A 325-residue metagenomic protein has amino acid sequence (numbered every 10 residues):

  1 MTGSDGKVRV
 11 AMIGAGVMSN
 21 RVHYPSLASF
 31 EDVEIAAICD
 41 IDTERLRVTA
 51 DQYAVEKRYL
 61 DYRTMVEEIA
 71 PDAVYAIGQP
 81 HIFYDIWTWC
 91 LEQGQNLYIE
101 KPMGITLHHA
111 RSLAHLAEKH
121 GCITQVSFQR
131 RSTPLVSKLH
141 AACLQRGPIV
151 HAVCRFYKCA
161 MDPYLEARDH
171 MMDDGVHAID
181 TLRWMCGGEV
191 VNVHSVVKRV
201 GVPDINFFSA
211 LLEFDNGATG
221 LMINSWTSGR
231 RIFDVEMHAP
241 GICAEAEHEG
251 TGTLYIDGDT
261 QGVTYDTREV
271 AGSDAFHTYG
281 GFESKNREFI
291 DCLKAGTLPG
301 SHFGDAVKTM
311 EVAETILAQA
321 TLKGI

Functional and structural regions predicted by a protein language model:
M1-K7, A73-Y75, C122, D215 (+1 more regions): C-terminal helix-rich "cap/oligomerization" subdomain common to oxidoreductases
M1-Y53: N-terminal Rossmann-like dinucleotide-binding module
M18, S273-R287, S301: Active-site loop of classical SDR/Rossmann-like NAD(P)-dependent oxidoreductases, centered on the catalytic Tyr-X3-Lys
S19, I99, T124-V126, V153 (+1 more regions): Hydrophobic residues in well-ordered beta-strands that form the structural core
D42, Y53, K57-L116: Beta-loop-alpha module in the N-terminal Rossmann-like domain of NAD(P)-dependent dehydrogenases, especially those
H81, G104-D162: A contiguous active-site-proximal alpha/beta segment in oxidoreductase catalytic domains
S132-V153, M172-K198, L211-A218, Q319: Oxidoreductase and adenylate-handling cofactor-binding alpha/beta cores
I179-T253, Y279, E283-T297: Contiguous beta-strand/loop segments that form the cofactor/metal-binding neighborhood of enzyme cores
